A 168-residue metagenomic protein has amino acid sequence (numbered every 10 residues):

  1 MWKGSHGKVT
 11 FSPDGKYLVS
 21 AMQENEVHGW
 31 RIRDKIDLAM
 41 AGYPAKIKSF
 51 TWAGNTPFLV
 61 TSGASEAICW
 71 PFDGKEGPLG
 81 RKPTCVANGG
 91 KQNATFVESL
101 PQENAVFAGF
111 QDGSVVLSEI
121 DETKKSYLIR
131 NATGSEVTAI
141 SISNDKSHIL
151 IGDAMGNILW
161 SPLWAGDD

Functional and structural regions predicted by a protein language model:
M1-D168: WD40-repeat beta-propeller superdomains and closely related acidic/aromatic-rich repeat-like regions
